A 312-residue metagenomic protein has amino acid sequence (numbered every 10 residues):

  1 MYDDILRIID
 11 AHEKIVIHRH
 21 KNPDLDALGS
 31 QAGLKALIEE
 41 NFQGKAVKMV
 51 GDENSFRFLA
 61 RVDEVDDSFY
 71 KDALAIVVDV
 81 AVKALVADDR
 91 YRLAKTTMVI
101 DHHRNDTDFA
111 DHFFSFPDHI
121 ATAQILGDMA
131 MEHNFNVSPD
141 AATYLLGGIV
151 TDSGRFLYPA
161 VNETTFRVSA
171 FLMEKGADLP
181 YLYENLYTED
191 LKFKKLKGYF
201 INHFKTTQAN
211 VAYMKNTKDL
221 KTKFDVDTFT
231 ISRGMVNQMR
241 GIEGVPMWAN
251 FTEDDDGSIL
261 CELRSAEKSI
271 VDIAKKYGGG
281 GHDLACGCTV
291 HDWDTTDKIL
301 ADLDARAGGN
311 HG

Functional and structural regions predicted by a protein language model:
M1-D3, A84-V86, R90-T97, P117-L126: An acidic intrinsically disordered interaction segment
M1-D4, V78-D79, M129-E132: Short, motif-level signal for alpha-helix interfacial/capping segments enriched in acidic residues and aromatics/proline
Y2-R57, D66-A73, T151-G312: Hydrophobic helix-and-loop "lid/oligomerization" segment in the mid-to-C-terminal part of catalytic domains
G33-K35, R92-K95, S115-F116, R167: Glycine-rich, phosphate-binding/catalytic loops in enzymes
V50, I100, F114-F116, M214: Hydrophobic residues at beta-strand termini and immediately following loops that shape nucleotide-binding pockets
R57-H112: Active-site cofactor/cluster-binding pocket
D66, A87-D89, F113-S115, F135-N136 (+2 more regions): A generic local secondary-structure boundary/capping motif
H103-V168: Short alpha-helices
